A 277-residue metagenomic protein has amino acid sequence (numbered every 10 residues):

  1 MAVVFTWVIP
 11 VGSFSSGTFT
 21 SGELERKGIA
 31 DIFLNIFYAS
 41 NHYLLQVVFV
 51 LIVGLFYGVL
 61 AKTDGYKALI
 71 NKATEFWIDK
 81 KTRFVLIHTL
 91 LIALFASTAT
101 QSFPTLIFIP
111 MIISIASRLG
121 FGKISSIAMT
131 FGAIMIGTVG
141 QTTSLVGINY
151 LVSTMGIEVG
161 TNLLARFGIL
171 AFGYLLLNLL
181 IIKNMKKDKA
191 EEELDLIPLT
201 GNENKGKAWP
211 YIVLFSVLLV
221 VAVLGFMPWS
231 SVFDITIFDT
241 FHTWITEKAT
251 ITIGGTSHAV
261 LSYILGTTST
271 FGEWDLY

Functional and structural regions predicted by a protein language model:
M1, S16-T20, L163-Y277: Long, contiguous bundles of hydrophobic transmembrane helices that form the permeation core of multi-pass
M1-G12, I124-I136, S216-P228: Hydrophobic alpha-helical membrane-insertion segments
V4, S21-K67, T256-Y277: Core transmembrane alpha-helical segments of multi-pass membrane transporters/permeases
H42-Q46, Y57-K67, A96-I107, T138-T143: Short helix-coil transition sites and intra-membrane helix breaks within transmembrane domains of multi-pass
V53-K80, L194-K207: Cytoplasmic juxtamembrane regions at transmembrane-helix boundaries
I70-N71, F103-I115, T143-T154: Re-entrant/interfacial helical elements at transmembrane boundaries that shape and gate the permeation pathway
T74-T138: Hydrophobic transmembrane alpha-helices that form the pore/transport pathway of multi-pass ion and small-solute
F95, A128-S144, A165-L179: Membrane-embedded alpha-helical segments of transport systems, primarily multispan ion/solute transporters
